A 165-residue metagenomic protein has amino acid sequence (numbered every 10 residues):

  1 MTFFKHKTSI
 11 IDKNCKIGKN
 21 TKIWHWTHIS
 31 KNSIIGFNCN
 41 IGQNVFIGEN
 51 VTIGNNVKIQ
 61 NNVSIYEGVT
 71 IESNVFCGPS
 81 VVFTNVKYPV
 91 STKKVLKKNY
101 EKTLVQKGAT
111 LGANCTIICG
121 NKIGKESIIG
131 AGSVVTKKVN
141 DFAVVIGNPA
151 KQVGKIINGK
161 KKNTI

Functional and structural regions predicted by a protein language model:
M1-K7, I23-I123, P149, G154-K162: Flexible, glycine/small-residue-enriched loop-and-beta-strand segment within the central core of proteins
K16, N40, T110, I118 (+2 more regions): Short glycine/serine/threonine-biased micro-segments
K19: Glycine/alanine-rich phosphate-binding loops at beta-alpha junctions
I123-K138, V144: C-terminal/domain-terminus segments
N140, I165: Compact Cys/His-rich metal-coordination microdomains
D141, N148-P149: Acidic, glycine-centered active-site loop in nucleotide-sugar glycosyltransferases
